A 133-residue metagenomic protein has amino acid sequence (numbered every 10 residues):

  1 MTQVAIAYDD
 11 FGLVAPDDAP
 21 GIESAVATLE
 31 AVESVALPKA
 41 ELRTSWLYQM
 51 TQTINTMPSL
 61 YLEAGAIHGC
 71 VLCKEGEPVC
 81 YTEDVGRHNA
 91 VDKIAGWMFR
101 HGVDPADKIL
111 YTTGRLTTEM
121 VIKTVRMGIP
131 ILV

Functional and structural regions predicted by a protein language model:
M1-G69, C73-E75, C80-Y81: Intrinsically disordered, low-complexity regions enriched in acidic/Ser/Thr/Pro/Gln residues
I6, I22, I54, I67 (+4 more regions): Weak global preference for isoleucine
G21-S34, L72, V85-A90, G96-W97 (+2 more regions): Generic alpha-helical propensity signal that fires on short helical segments and nearby coil/disordered stretches
R43-W46, M50-T53, A66, R87-A90 (+3 more regions): General structural feature for long, well-ordered alpha-helical segments within catalytic domains of soluble enzymes
Y61-G114: Glycine- and Gly-Pro-enriched alpha-helical subdomains that act as flexible, kink-prone "lid/hinge" or packing modules
H101-V133: Extracellular/luminal Protease-associated
